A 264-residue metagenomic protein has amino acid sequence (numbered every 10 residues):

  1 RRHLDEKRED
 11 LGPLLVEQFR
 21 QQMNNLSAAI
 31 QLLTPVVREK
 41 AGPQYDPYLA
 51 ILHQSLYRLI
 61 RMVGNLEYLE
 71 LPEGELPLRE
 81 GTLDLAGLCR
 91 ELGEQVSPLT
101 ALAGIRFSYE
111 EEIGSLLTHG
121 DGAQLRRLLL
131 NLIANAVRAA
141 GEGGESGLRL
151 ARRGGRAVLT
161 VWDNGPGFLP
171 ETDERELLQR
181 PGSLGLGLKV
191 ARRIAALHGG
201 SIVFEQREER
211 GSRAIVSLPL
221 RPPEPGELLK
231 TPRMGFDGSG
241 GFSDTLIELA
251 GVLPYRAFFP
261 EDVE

Functional and structural regions predicted by a protein language model:
Q54-L59: Short alpha-helical segment of the dimerization/phosphotransfer core of two-component systems
G74-L78, L117-G120: Conserved micro-motifs of the catalytic ATP-binding
R79-E94: A conserved beta-strand-to-alpha-helix junction within the catalytic ATP-binding
G81-T82, R106-L116: Conserved catalytic submotifs in the C-terminal HATPase_c
N135-V137: Short helix-loop "hinge" at the ATP-lid/N-box region of the Bergerat-fold HATPase_c
G143-G155: Short beta-strand/loop element within the Bergerat-fold HATPase_c
